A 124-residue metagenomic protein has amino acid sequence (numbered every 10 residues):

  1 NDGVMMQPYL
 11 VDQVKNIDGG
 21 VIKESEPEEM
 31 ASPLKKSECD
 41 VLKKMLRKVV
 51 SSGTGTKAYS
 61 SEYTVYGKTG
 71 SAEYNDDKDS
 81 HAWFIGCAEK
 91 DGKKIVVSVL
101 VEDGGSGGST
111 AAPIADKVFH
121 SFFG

Functional and structural regions predicted by a protein language model:
N1-E29, L46-G124: Active-site beta-strand/loop architecture of penicillin-binding DD-peptidases
P33-R47: Extended C-terminal subregions enriched in glycine
